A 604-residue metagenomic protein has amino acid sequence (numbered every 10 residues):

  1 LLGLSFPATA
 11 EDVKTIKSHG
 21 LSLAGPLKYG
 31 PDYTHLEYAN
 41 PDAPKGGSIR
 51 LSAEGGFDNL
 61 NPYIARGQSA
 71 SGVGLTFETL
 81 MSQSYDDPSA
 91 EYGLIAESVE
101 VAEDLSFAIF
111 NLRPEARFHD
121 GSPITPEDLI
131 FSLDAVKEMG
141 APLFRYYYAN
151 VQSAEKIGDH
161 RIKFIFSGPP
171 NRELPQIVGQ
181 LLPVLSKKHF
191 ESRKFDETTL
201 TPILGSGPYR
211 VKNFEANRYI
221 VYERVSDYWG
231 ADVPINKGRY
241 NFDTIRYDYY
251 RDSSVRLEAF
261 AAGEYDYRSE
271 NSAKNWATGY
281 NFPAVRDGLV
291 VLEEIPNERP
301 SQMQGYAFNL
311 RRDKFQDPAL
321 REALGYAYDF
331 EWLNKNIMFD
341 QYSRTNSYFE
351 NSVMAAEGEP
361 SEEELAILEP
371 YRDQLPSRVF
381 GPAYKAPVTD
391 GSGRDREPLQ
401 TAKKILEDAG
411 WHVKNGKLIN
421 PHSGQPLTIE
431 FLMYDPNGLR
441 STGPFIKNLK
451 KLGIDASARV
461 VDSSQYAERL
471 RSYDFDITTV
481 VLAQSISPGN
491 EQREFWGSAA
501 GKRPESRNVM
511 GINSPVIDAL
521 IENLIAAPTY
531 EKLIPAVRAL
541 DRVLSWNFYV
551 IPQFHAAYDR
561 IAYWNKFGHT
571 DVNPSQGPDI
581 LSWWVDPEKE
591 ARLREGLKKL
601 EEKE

Functional and structural regions predicted by a protein language model:
D12-D104, N111, D134, E138 (+1 more regions): N-terminal lobe/hinge region of extracytoplasmic solute-binding protein
D12-T15, A53-G55, G67-S71, L75 (+6 more regions): Detector for C-terminal structural segments
A39, A43, I64-G72, S98-P142 (+5 more regions): Aromatic- and charge-enriched surface segment that lines or borders ligand/interaction sites
T76-D87, D134, G179-T244, R251-V255 (+4 more regions): Gly/Pro-rich hinge or "lid" segments in bacterial periplasmic/extracellular proteins
G93-E97, H119, I124, I165-L185 (+4 more regions): Aromatic-rich, solvent-exposed beta-strand/loop patch
R113, E197, G230-Y280, Y326 (+3 more regions): Ligand-site clamp/hinge motif
Y146-E191, S206-E215, E359-Q374: Surface-exposed binding/hinge segments that line and control ligand-binding clefts or catalytic entry sites
S153-K156, K212-E223, D248-R312, E322-A323 (+3 more regions): Extracellular/periplasmic solute-recognition and catalytic clefts
